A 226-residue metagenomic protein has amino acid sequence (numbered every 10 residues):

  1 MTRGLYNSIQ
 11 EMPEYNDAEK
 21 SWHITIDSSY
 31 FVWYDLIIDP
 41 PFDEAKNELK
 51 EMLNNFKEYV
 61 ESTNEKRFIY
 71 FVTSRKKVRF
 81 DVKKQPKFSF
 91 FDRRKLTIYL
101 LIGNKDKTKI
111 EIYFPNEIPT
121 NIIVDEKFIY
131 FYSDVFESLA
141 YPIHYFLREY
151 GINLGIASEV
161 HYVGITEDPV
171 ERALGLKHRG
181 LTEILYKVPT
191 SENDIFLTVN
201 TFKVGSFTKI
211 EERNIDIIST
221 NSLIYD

Functional and structural regions predicted by a protein language model:
M1-D226: GIY-YIG nuclease catalytic motif and its immediate N-terminal context
